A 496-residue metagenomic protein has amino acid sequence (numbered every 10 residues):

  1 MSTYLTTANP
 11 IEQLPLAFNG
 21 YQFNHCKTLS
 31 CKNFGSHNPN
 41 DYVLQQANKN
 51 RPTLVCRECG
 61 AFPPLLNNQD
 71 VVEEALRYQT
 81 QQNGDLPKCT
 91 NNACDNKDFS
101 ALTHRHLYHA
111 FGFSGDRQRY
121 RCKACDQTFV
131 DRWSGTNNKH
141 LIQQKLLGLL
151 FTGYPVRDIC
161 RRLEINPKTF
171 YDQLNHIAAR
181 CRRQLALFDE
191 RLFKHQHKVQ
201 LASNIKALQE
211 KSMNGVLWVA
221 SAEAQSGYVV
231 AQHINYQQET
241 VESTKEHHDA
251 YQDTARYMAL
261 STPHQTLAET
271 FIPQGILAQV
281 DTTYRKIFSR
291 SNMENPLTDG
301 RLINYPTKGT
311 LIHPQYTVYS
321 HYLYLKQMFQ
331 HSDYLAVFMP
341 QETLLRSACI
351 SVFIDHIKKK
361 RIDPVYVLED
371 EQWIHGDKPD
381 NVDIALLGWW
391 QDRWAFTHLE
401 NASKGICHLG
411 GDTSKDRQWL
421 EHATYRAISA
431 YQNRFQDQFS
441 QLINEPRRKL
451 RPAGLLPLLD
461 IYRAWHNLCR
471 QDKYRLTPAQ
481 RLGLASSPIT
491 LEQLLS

Functional and structural regions predicted by a protein language model:
N24-T53, L86-G115: Short recognition patches in nucleic-acid-associated and regulatory proteins
T28-S36, E58-F62, N91-F99, A124-Q127 (+2 more regions): Short Cys/His-rich local motifs and their 1-3 flanking residues in nucleic-acid-associated proteins and small
C56, G60, Y78-Q79, A93 (+1 more regions): Short, positively charged, Gly/Tyr-enriched micro-motifs that form contact patches at catalytic or ligand/partner
L86, S114, L344-S440, E445: Helix-centered, glycine/charged polyanion-binding patches within enzymatic domains that contact phosphate-containing
D172, R183-M328: RNase H-like nuclease fold core
D333-S347: Acidic/histidine-rich, metal-coordinating catalytic segments
R426-N433, Q438-S496: C-terminal domain-tail junction helix/linker
